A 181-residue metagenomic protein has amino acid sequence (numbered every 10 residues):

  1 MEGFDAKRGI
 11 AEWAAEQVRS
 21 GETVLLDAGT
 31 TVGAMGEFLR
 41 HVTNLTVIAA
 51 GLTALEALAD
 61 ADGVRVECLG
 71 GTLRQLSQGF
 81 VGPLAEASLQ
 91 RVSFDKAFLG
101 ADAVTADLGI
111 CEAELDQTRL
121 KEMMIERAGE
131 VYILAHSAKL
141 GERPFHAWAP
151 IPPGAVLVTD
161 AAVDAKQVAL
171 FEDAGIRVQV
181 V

Functional and structural regions predicted by a protein language model:
M1-S93: N-terminal active-site beta-alpha-beta segment that forms phosphate/nucleotide-binding and substrate-recognition loops
T53-V181: Conserved phosphate- and dinucleotide-binding cores of soluble alpha/beta proteins, encompassing both enzyme active
